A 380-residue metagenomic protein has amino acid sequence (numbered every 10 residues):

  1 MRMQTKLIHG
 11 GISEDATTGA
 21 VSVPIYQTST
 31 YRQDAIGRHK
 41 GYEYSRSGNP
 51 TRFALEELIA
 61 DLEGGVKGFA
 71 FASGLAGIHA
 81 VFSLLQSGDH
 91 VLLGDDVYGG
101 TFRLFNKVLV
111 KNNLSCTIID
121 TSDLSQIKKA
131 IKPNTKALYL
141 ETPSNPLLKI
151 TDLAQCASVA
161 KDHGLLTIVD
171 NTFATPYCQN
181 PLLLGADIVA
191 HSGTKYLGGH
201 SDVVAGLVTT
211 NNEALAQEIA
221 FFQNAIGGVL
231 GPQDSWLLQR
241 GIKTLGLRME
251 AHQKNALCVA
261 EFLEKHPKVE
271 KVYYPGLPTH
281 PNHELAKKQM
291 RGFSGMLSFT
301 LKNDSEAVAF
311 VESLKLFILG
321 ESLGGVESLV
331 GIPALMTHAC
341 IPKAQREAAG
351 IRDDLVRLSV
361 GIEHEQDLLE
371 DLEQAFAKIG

Functional and structural regions predicted by a protein language model:
M1-Y42: N-terminal glycine-rich, Lys/His-bearing helix-loop that initiates the first secondary-structure elements of many
R2-Q4, G10-I12, K271, G324 (+1 more regions): Positively charged, small/polar-rich N-terminal and surface patches that mediate targeting and assembly and bind
I25, Q33-A54, L58-D61, L329-D354: Glycine-rich phosphate/pyrophosphate-binding loop and adjacent beta-alpha nucleotide/cofactor-binding cores
T30-H79, S83-L84, G100-K107: Conserved N-terminal alpha-helix of the aminotransferase class I/II PLP-enzyme fold
F69-K268, Y273, E284: Conserved PLP-enzyme active-site core in the AAT-like
S115, K129, P133-K136, R248 (+3 more regions): PLP-dependent enzyme catalytic core of the Aspartate aminotransferase-like
L238-L247, S294-K302, R357-G361: Short, well-ordered beta-strand elements within core beta-sheets of diverse protein domains
L257-E321, P342-E347, G380: Conserved small-domain helix->loop->beta segment predominantly found in fold-type I
